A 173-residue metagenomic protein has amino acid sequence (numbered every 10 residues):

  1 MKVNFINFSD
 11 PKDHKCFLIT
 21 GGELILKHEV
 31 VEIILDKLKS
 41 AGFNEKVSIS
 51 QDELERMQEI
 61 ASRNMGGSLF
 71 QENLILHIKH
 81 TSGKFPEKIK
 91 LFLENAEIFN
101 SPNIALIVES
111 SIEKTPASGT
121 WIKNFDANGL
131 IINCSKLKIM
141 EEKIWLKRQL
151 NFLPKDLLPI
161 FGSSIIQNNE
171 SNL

Functional and structural regions predicted by a protein language model:
K2-F17, G22-L173: Non-catalytic interfacial helical region
